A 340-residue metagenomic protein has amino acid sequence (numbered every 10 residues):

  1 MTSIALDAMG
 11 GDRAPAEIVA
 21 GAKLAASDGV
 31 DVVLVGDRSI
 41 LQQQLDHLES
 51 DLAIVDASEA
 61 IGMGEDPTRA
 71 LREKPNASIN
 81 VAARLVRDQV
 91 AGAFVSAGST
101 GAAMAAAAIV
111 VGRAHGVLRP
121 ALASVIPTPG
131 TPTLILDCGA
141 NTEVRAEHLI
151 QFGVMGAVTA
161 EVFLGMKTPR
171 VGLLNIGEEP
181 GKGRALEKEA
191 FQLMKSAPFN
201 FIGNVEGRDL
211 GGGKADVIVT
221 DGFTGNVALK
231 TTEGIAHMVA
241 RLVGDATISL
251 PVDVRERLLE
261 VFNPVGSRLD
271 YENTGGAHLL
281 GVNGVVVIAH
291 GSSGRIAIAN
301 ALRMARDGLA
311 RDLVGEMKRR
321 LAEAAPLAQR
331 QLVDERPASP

Functional and structural regions predicted by a protein language model:
M1-Q42: N-terminal phosphate-binding or glycine-rich loops at protein starts, especially the Walker A/P-loop of NTPases
S3-P15, L71, A140-I150, I288-R295: Short, glycine-rich nucleotide/cofactor-binding loops
D7, V35-G36, V55, S96-G98 (+6 more regions): Short beta-strand segments
D12-I18, P75-Q89, A93-A107, L118-A123 (+6 more regions): Short glycine/serine/threonine-rich phosphate/pyrophosphate-binding segments that cradle anionic phosphate groups
A16-E17, G29, V33, R38-S39 (+3 more regions): Glycine-rich phosphate/diphosphate-binding loop of Rossmann-like nucleotide-binding domains
E17, A108-I135, V217-I218, G222-D334 (+1 more regions): Glycine-rich phosphate/nucleotide-binding loop
E49-A91: Phosphate/nucleotide-donor binding subsite
V86-M104, K182, E187-L193, A197-G266: Glycine-rich phosphate-binding loop
